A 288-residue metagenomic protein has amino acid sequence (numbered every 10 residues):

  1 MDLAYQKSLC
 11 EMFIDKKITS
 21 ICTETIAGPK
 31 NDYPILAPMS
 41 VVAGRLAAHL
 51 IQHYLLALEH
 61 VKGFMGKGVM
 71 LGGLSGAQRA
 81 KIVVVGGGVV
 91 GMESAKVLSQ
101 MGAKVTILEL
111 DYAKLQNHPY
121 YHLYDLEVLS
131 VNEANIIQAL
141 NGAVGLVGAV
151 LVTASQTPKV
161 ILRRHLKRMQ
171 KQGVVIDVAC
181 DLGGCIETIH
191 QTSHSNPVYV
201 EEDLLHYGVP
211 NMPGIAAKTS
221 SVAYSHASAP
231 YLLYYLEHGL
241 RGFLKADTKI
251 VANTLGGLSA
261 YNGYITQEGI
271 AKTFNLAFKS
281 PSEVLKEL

Functional and structural regions predicted by a protein language model:
M1-A37: Hydrophobic alpha-helical hairpins/lids featuring a short glycine-rich hinge
D2, I18, T25-G28, L110-D111 (+3 more regions): Short, ordered loop/turn segments at secondary-structure junctions
D15-T19, Q52-V61, Q100-A103, Y120-E127 (+5 more regions): Generic secondary-structure signature for well-ordered alpha-helical cores
T19-I21, V105, V175, H206: Hydrophobic beta-strand scaffold residues
E24-M70, C180, C185-L288: Adenosine-phosphate binding glycine-rich loop
H60-G148: Glycine-rich phosphate/diphosphate-binding loop of Rossmann-like nucleotide-binding domains
H122-E202: Rossmann-like adenosine-cofactor binding region
